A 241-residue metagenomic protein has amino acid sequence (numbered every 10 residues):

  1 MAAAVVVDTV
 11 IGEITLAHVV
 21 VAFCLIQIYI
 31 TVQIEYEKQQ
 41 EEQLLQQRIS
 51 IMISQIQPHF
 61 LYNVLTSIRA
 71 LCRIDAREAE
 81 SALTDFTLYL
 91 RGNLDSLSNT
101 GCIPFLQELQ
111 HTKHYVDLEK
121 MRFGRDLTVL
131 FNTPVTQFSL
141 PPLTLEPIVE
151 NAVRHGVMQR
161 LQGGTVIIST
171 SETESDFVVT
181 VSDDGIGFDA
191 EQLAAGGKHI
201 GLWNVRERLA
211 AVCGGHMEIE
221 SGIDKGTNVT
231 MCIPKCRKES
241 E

Functional and structural regions predicted by a protein language model:
A2-D8: Juxtamembrane "helix-exit" motif on the non-cytosolic side of transmembrane helices
D8-I56, F60-E218, T230: Two-component histidine phosphotransfer core
Q192, K235-E241: Generic C-terminal helix-cap and adjacent flexible tail
I219-I223: A short beta-strand-to-loop motif within the catalytic HATPase_c
T227-C236: Short C-terminal beta-strand
